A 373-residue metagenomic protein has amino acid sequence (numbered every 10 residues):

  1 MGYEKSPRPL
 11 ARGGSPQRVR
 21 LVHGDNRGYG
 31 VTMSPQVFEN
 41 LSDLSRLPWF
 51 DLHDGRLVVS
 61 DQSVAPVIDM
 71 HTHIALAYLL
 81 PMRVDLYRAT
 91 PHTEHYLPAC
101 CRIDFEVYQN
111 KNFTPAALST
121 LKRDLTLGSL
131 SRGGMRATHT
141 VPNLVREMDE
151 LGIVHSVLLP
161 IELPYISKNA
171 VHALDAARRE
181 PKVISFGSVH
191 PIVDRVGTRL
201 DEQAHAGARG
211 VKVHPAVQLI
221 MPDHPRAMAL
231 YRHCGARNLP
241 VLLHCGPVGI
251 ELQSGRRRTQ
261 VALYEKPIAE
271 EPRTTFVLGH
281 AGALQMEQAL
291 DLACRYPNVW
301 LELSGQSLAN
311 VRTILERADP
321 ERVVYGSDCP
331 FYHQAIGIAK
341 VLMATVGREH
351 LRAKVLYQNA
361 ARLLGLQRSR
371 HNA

Functional and structural regions predicted by a protein language model:
R12-G13: Glycine-biased, low-complexity coil/linker segments
R18-P66, L80-V84, R88-R132, H139-R146 (+3 more regions): Mid-to-C-terminal alpha-helical segments outside catalytic/metal-binding sites
L44, E150-L243, P247: Active-site gating/metal-coordination segments in enzymes
I68-M70, L159, F186-G187, F276-G279 (+2 more regions): Active-site neighborhood of phospho(di)ester-bond hydrolases with catalytic His/Asp-centered motifs
H71, M148, C234, L301 (+2 more regions): Conserved, mostly hydrophobic/aromatic
H71-A77, H244, H280: Histidine-centered divalent metal-coordination motifs
T198-A208, V213-L230, V248-E251, R257 (+1 more regions): Ligand-binding grooves and catalytic loops that recognize ribose/phosphate and carbohydrate rings, and esterified lipid
A208-V213, I220-V324, H371: Catalytic pocket-lining loop regions of alpha/beta-barrel enzymes, especially the amidohydrolase/enolase/GH5 lineages
